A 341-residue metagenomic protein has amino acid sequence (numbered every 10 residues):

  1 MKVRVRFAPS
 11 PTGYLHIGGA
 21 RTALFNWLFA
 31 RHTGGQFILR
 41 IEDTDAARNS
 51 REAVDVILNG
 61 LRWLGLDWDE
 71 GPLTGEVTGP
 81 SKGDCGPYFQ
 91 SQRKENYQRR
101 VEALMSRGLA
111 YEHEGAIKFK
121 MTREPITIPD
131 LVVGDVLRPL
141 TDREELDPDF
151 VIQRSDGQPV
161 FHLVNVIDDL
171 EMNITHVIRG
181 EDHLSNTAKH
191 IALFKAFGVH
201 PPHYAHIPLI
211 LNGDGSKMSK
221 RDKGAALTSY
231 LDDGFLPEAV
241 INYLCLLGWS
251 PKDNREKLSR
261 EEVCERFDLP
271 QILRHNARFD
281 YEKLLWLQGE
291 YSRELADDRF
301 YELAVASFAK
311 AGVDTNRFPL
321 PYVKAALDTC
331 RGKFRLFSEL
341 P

Functional and structural regions predicted by a protein language model:
M1-G115, E145, Q158, N186-V199 (+1 more regions): N-terminal Rossmann-like or analogous alpha/beta NTP/dinucleotide-binding catalytic cores that position adenine
F7-P11, I41-D43, I167, E171 (+3 more regions): Short, histidine-centered active-site or binding-site loop motifs used for metal coordination, general acid-base
P11, E42, G86-F89, T175 (+3 more regions): Residue-level detector of alpha-helix boundaries and kinks
H16, E42, D149, D168-D169 (+1 more regions): Acidic active-site catalytic centers that drive phospho-/nucleotidyl reactions and related ester hydrolyses
G35, G71-P72, G83-F89, K94 (+5 more regions): Glycine-centered flexibility motif
A47-D55, L64-L73, D182-L184, A188 (+1 more regions): Conserved nucleotide- and phosphate/pyrophosphate-binding catalytic cores in adenylate/nucleotidyl-handling enzymes
Q90, A103-K220, A226, P251: Active-site cores that bind ATP or allylic diphosphates and position pyrophosphate for catalysis
